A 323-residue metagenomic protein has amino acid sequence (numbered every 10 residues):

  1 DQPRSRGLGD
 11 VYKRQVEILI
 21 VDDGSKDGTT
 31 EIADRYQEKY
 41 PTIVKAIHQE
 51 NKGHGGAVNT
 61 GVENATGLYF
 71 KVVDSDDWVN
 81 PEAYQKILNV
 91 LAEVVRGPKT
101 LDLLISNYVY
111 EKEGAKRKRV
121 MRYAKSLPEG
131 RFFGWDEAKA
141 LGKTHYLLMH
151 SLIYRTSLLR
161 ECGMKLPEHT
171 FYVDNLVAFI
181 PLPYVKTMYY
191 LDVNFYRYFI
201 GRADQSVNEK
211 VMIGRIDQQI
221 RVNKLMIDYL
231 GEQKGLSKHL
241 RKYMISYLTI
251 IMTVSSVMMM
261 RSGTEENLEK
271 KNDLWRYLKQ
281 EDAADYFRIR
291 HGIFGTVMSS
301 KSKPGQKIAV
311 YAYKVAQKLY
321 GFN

Functional and structural regions predicted by a protein language model:
D1, Q49-A65, W78: Glycine-rich, basic loop-to-helix element that forms the pyrophosphate-binding segment of sugar-nucleotide handling
D1-Y12: Single conserved hydrophobic/aromatic residue that forms the stacking wall/gate of nucleotide- or nucleobase-binding
R14-G24, K45-E50, S75: Short beta-strand/loop segment that forms part of the nucleotide-sugar
D22-E31, G53: A conserved acidic beta->alpha catalytic loop
H54, W78-M188, D204-V211: Donor-binding/catalytic cores of nucleotide-activated saccharide and glycerol-phosphate transferases/polymerases
F70: Short aromatic/hydrophobic "clamp" motif used to bind/position activated sugar donors
T170, T187-V222, S262-E269: Nucleotide-sugar-dependent glycosyltransferase catalytic core
R261-N323: Membrane-interface aromatic/basic loop that binds lipid-linked glycans or pyrophosphate carriers, typified by
